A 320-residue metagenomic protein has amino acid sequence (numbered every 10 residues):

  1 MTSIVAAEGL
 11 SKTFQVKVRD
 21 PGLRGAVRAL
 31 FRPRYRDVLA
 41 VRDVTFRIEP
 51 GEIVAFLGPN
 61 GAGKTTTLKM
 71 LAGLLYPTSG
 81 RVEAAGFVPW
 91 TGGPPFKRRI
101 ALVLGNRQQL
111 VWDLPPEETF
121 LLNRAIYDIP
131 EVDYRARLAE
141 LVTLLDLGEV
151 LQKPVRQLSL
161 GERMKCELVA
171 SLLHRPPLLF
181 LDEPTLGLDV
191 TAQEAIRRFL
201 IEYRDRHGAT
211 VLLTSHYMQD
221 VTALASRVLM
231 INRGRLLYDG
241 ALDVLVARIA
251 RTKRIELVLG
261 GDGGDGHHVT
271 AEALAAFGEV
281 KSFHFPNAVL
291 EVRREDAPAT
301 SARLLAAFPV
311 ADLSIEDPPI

Functional and structural regions predicted by a protein language model:
L10, G22-L30, L121, A125 (+1 more regions): Conserved ABC ATPase "signature" region
G80-T91, F96-K97: Conserved ABC transporter NBD signature motif
P154-L158: Conserved ABC ATPase signature
R175: Conserved catalytic motifs of ABC-family nucleotide-binding domains
L179-E183: Catalytic Walker B motif of ABC-type/P-loop ATPase nucleotide-binding domains
R197-V292: ABC transporter nucleotide-binding domain
